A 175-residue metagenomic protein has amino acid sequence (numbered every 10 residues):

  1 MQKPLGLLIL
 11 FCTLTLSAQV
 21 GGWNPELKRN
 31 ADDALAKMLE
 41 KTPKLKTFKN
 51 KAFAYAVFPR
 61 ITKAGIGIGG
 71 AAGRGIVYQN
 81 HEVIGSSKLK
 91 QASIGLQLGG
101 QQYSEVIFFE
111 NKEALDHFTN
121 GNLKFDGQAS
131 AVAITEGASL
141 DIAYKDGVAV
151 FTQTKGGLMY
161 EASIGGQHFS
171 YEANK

Functional and structural regions predicted by a protein language model:
P4-L14: Sec-dependent N-terminal signal peptides
Q19-K175: Small-residue-enriched, tightly packed secondary-structure blocks
